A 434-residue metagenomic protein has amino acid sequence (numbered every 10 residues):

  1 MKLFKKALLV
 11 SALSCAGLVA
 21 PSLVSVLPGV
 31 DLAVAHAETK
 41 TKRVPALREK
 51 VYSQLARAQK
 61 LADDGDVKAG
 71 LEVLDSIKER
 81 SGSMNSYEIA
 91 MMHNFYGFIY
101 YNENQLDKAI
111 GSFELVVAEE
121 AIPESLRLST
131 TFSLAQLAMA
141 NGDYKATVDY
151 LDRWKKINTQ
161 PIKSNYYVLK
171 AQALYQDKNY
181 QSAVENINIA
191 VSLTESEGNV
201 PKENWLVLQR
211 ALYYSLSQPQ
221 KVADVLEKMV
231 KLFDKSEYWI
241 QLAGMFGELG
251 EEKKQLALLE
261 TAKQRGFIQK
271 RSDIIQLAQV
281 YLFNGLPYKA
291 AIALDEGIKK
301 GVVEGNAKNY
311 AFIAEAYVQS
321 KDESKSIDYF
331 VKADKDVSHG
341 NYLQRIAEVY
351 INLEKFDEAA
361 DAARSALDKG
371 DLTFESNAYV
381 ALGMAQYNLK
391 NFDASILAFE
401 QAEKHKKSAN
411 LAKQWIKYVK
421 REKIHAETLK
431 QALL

Functional and structural regions predicted by a protein language model:
K2-E114, P123-S129, A140, D149 (+2 more regions): N-terminal leader/linker segments that initiate helical-solenoid repeat arrays
K40-L47, K78-N85, V117-P123, D152-Q160 (+7 more regions): Solenoid-like repeat scaffolds
L47-A56, N85-H93, P123-S133, T159-L169 (+7 more regions): Generic helix N-cap/helix-start motif at coil->alpha-helix transitions
A307-K321, D328-S376: Alpha-helical adaptor scaffolds
